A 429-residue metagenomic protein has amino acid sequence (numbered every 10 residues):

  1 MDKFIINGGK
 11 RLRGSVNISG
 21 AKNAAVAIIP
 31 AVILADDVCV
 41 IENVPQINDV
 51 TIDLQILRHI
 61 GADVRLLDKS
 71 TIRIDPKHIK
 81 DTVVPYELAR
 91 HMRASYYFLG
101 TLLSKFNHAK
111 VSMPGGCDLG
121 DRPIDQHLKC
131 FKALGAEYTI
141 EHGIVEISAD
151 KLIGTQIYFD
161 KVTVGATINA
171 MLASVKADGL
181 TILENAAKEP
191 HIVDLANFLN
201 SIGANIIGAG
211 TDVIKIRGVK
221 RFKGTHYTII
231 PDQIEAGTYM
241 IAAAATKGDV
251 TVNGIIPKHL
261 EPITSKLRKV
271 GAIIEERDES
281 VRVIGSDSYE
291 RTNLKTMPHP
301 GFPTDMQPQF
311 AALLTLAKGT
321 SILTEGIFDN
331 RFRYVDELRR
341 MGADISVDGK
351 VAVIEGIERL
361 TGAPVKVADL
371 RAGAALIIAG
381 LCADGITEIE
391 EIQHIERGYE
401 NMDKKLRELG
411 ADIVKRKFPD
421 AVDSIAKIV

Functional and structural regions predicted by a protein language model:
M1-V429: Short, structured segments at the rim of ligand-binding sites
